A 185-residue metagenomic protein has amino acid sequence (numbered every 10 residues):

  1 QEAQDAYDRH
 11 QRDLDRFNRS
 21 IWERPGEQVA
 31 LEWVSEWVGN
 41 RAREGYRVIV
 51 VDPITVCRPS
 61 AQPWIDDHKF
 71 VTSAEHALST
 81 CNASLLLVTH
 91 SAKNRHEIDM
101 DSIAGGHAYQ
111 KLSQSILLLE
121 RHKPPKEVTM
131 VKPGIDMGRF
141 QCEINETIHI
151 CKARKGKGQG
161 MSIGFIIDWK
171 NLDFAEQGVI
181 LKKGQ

Functional and structural regions predicted by a protein language model:
Q1: Conserved helix-turn-beta segment of the N-terminal RecA-like "Helicase ATP-binding" lobe in SF1/SF2 helicases
Q4-L14, Q28-I49, H76-C81, N94-Q185: C-terminal regions of RecA-like/P-loop NTPase motor modules
R16-S20: Short, conserved active-site loop motifs that form the nucleotide-linked donor/cofactor pocket
W22-Q28, R58-H68, E97-D101: Flexible beta-alpha connector loops of hexameric P-loop NTPases
E44-S60: Conserved P-loop NTPase "ATPase switch" module shared by AAA+ and STAND
V50-D52, A83-H90: Structural recognition of the conserved hydrophobic beta-strand(s) that form the central parallel beta-sheet of P-loop
P63-A77, S84-L85: A short alpha/beta connector and helix-capping loop motif
